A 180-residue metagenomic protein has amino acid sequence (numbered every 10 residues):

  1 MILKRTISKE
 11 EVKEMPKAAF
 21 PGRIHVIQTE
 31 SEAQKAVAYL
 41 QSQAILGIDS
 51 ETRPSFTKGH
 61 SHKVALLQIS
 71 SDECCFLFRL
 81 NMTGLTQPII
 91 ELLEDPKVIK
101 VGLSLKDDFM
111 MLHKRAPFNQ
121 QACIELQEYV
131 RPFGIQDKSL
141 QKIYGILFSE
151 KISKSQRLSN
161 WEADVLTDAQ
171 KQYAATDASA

Functional and structural regions predicted by a protein language model:
M1-L46, R115, L126, S179: N-terminal accessory regions of nucleic-acid-interacting proteins
R23, D95-K100: Short active-site oxyanion
L40, I45-K58: Short acidic, Gly/Ser-rich segments with clustered Asp/Glu that frequently serve as metal-coordination loops in enzyme
G47, I99-L105: Acidic beta-strand-to-loop metal/phosphate-binding motif
F56-E73: A short alpha/beta connector and helix-capping loop motif
Q87-P96: Catalytic-core regions built around general acid/base machinery
I124-I146, Q170: Short alpha-helix plus adjacent loop in nuclease-associated cores
G145-A180: Acidic, Mg2+-coordinating catalytic module of metal-dependent nucleases/exonucleases that use a two-metal-ion mechanism
